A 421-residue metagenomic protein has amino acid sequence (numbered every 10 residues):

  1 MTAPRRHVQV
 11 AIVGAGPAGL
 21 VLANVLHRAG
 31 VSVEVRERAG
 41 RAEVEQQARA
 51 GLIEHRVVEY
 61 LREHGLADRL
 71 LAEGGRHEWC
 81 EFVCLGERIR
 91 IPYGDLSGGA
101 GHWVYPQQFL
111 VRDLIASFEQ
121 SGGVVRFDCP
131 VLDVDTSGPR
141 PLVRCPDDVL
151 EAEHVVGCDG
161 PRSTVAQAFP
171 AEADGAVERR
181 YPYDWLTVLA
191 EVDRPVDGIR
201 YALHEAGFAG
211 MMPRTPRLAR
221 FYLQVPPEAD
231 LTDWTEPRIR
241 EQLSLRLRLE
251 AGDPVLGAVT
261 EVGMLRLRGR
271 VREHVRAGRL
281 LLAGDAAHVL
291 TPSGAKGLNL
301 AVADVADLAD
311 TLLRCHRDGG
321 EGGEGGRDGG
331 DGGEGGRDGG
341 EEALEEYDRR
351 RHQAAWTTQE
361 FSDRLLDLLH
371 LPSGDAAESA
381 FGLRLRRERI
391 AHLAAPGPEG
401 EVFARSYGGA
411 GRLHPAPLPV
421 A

Functional and structural regions predicted by a protein language model:
A3-A18: Beta1/beta-strand and adjacent pyrophosphate-binding region of the FAD-binding site in flavoprotein oxidoreductases
A3-P4, A295, L313-A421: C-terminal helical "tail/cap" subdomain of flavin- and related membrane-associated enzymes
H27-A48: Glycine-rich FAD pyrophosphate-binding loop
E45-A50, E54-S121, D135, Q359: Active-site-adjacent segment of FAD-dependent monooxygenases/related oxidoreductases
A116, C129, G138-G263, L267: Conserved FAD-binding catalytic core of PHBH/FMO-like flavoproteins
E119-V131: A conserved beta-strand/loop element that lines the FAD pocket in flavoprotein oxidoreductases
F208, G269-V271, A287-N299: Glycine-rich phosphate/pyrophosphate-binding beta-alpha loops
R266-L282: FAD-binding beta-loop-beta segment adjacent to the flavin cofactor pocket
